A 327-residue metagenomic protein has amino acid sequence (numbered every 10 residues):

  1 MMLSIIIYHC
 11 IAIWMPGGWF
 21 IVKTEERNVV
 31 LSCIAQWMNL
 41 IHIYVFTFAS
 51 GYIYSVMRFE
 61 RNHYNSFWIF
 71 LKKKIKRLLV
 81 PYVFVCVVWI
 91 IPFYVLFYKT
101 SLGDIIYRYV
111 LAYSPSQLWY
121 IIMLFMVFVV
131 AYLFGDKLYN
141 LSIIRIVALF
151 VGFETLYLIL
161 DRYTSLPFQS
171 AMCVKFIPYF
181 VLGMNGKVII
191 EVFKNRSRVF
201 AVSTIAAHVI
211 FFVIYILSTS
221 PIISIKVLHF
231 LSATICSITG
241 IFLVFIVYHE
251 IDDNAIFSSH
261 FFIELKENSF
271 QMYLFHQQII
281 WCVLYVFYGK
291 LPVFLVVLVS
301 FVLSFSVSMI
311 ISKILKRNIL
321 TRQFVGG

Functional and structural regions predicted by a protein language model:
L3-C10, V87, I91, L149-Y163 (+2 more regions): Aromatic-anchored segments of alpha-helical transmembrane domains
V29, Q36-V45, M57-F93, G103-S116 (+3 more regions): Transmembrane alpha-helical segments and their boundary/interface "anchor" motifs in multi-pass integral membrane
L31-Y44, R108-M123, D161-Y179, Y215-L243: Interfacial loop-to-helix transition and helix-capping segments at the boundaries of transmembrane helices
Y54-N62, V130-L138, L182-F193, I216-S218 (+3 more regions): Structural signal for the C-terminal ends of transmembrane alpha-helices and the immediately following loop
F128-F153, N185-A206: Solvent-exposed interhelical
R145-I190: Loop-centered beta-sheet repeat module
V192-I263, L291-L295: Alpha-helical transmembrane segments and terminal signal-anchor/GPI-anchor hydrophobic tails, characterized by long
Y248-K266, I279-G327: C-terminal "closing" transmembrane helix and its immediate cytosolic amphipathic cap in multi-pass membrane proteins
